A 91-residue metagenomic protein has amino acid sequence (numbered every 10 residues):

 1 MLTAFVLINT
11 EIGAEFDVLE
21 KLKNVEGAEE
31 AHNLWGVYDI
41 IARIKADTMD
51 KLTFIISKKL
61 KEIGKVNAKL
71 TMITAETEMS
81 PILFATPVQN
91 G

Functional and structural regions predicted by a protein language model:
M1-G91: A compositional/biophysical signature of low hydrophobicity enriched in polar/charged and small residues
